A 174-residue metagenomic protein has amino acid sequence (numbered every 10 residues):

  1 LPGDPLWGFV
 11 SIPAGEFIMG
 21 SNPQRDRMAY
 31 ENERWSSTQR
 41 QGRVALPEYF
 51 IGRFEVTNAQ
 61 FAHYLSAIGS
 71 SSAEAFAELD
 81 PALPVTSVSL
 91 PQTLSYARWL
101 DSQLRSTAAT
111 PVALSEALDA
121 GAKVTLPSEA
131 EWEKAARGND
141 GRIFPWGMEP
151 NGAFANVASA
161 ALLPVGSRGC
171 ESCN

Functional and structural regions predicted by a protein language model:
L1-D4, S172-N174: Short intrinsically disordered, low-complexity coil segments enriched in acidic
P2-S72, S87-L94, D101: A short glycine-rich, aromatic-capped structural motif
I12, I18, N22-P23, M28 (+3 more regions): Functional-site microenvironments in short loops/helix caps that host divalent-cation chemistry
R40-G42, S72-A82, A160: Short glycine/proline-rich turn/loop motifs
A67-F76, R142-F144: Cytochrome P450 catalytic domain signature, combining two hallmark sequence patches
